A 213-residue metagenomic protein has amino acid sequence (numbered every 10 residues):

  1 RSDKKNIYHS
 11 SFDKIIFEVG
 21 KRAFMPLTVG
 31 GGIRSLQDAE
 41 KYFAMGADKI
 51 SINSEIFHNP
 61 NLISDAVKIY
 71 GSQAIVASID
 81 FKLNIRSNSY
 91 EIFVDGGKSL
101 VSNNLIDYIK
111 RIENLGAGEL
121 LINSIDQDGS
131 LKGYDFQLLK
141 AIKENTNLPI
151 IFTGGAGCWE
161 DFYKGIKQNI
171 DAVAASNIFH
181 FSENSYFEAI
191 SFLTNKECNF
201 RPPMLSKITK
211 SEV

Functional and structural regions predicted by a protein language model:
R1-K14, S54, L121-K132: Glycine-rich, proline-tolerant flexible connector loops at the mouths of alpha/beta enzymes
Y8-F17, P60, V101-I106, K132-A141: Charged helix-capping and loop-helix junction motifs
Y8-Y70: Glycine/small-residue-rich loop that forms an oxyanion/phosphate-binding "nest" at active or ligand-binding sites
A23-V29, I33-G46, Q137-V173: Catalytic cores of alpha/beta
L27-G31, I50-I52, I75-I79, L120-N123 (+2 more regions): Hydrophobic faces of well-ordered beta-strands that scaffold small-molecule active sites in alpha/beta enzyme cores
A47-I122, D126-Q127: Conserved anion-binding
N61-Y70, Y163-L205: C-terminal helical cap(s) of enzyme catalytic domains, especially alpha/beta-barrels
S87-L100, S130-K132, A141, I150-A175 (+1 more regions): Active-site-adjacent loop and "lid" segments of alpha/beta metabolic enzymes
